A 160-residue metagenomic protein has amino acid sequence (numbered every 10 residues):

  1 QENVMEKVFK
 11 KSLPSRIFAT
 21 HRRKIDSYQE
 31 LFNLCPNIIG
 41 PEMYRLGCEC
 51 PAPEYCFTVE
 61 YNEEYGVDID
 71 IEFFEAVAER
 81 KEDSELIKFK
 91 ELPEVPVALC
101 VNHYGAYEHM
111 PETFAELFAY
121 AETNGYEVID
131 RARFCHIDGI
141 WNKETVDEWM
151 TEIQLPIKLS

Functional and structural regions predicted by a protein language model:
Q1-S160: A solvent-exposed interaction/effector surface
